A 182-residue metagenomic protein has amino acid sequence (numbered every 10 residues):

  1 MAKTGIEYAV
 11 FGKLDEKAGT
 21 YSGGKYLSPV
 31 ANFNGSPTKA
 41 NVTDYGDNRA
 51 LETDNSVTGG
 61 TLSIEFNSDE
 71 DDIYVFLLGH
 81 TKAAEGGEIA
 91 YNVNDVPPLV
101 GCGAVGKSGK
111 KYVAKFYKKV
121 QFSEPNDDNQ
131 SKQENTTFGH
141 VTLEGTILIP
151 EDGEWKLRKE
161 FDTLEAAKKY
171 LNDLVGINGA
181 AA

Functional and structural regions predicted by a protein language model:
M1-T4, L77-T81, Y91-K107, S131-T146 (+1 more regions): Repeat-unit-sized solenoid/scaffold elements
M1-Y74, F122-T137: Solvent-exposed edge beta-strands and adjacent loop segments that serve as assembly or binding interfaces
L14, G46-D47, Y91-V93, F161 (+2 more regions): Intrinsic-disorder/low-complexity regions
D15, S108, P150: Acidic surface patches and DE-rich sequence motifs
S22-L27, A114-K119, L157-D162: Short amphipathic beta-strand/extended segments with alternating polar/hydrophobic composition
D54-Y117: Structured, beta-strand-rich domain cores that present glycine/charged loop surfaces used to bind extended ligands
V120-A182: Mixed-charge, glycine-accented linear interaction segment located at domain edges/termini
